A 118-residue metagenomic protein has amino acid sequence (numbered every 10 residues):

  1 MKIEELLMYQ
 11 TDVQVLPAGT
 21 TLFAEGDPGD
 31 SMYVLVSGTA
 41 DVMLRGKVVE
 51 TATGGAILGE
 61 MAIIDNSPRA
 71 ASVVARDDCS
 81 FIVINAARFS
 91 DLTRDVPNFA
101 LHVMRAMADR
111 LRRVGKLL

Functional and structural regions predicted by a protein language model:
M1-L118: Cytosolic regulatory regions built on CNB/CRP/Popeye-like sensor folds
